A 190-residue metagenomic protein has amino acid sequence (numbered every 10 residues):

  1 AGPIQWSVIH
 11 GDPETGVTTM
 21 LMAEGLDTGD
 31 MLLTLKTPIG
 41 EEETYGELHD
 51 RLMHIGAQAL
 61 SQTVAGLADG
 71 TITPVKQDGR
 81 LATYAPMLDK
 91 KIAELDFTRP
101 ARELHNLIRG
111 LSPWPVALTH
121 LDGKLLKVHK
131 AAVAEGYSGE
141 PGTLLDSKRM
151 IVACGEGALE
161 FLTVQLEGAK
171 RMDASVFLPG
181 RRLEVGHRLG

Functional and structural regions predicted by a protein language model:
A1-Y84: Donor/substrate-binding cores of folate-linked one-carbon enzymes
I9, A23, Y84-M87, L118 (+2 more regions): Short secondary-structure boundary/capping segments
L26, M31, I72, Y84 (+4 more regions): Short clusters of hydrophobic/aromatic residues that line enzyme substrate/ligand-binding pockets
T34-L35, Y45-L48, A57, P86 (+5 more regions): Alpha-helix boundary/capping detector
I55, L60, Q77-T83, L88-I92 (+3 more regions): Short gly/pro-enriched beta-turn/loop segments at secondary-structure junctions
I92, F97-G190: An anion-binding loop in the catalytic cleft
